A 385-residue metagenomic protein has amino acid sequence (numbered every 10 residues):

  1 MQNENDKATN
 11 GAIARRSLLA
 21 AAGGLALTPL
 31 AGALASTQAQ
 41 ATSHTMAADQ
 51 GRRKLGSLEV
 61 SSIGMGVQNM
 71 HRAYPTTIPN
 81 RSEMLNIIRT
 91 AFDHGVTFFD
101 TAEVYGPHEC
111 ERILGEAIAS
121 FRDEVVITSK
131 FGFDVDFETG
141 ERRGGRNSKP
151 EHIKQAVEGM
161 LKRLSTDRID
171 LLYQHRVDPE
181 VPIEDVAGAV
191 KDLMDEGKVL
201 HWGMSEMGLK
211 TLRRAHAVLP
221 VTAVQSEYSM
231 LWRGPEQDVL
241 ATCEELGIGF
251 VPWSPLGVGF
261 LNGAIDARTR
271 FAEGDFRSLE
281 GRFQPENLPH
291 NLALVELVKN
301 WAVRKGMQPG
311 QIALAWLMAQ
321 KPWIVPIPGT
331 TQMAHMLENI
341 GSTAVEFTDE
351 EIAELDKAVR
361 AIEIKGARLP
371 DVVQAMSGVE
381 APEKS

Functional and structural regions predicted by a protein language model:
Q2-V125, F137, P382-S385: N-terminal binding-site loop/beta-alpha segment at the start of enzyme catalytic domains that lines or forms
V60-G64, F98, E124-T128, R168-L171 (+4 more regions): Structural preference for beta-strand elements that scaffold enzyme active sites
Q68-M70, V104, K130-D134, Q174-V177 (+3 more regions): Active-site beta-loop-alpha junctions enriched in small/polar residues
I78-A91, K149-K162, L212: Short, acidic/polar
D136-N147: Surface-exposed, active-site-proximal loop segments in enzymatic domains
K162-D178: Active-site groove signature of glycoside hydrolases
P179-I362, M376-P382: Beta/alpha (TIM)-barrel catalytic core signal, keyed to glycine-rich beta->alpha loops juxtaposed to Asp/Glu that bind
